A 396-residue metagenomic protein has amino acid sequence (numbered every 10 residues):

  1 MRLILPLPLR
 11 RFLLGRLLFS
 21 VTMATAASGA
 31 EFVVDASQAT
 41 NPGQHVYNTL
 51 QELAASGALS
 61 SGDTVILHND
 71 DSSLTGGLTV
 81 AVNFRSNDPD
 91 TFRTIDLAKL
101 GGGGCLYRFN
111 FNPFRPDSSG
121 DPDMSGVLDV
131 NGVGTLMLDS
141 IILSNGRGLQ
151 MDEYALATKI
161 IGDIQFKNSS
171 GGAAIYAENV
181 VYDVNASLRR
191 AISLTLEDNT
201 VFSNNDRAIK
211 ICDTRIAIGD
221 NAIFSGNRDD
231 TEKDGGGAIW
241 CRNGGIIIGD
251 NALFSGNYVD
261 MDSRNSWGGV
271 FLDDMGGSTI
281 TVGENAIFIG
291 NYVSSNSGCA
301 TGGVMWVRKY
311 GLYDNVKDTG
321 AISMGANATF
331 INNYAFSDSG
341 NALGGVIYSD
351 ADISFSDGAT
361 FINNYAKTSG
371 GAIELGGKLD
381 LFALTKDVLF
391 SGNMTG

Functional and structural regions predicted by a protein language model:
M1-R11: N-terminal secretory signal peptides that target proteins for export/translocation
G15-T25: Bacterial N-terminal signal peptides
A26-E31, A36: Boundary at the C-terminal end of the N-terminal hydrophobic targeting segment
A36-P42: Short polar catalytic/cofactor-binding loops
P42-G43, Y47, Q51, G62-I95 (+3 more regions): N-terminal extracellular ligand-recognition/capping segment immediately after the signal peptide
L53-G57: Mature extracellular/periplasmic domains of secretome proteins
S61, R85-G101, S118-G171, I175-G235 (+4 more regions): Surface-exposed loop/turn motifs in large extracellular/passenger domains
